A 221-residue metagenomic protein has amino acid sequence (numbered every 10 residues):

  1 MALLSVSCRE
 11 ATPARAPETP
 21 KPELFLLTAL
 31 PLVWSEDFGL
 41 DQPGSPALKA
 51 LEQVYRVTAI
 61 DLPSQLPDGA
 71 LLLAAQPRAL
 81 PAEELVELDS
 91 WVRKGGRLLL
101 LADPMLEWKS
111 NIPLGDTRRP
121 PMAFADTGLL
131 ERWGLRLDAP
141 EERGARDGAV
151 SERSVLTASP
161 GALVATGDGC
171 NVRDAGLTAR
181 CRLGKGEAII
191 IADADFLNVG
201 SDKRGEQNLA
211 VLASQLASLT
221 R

Functional and structural regions predicted by a protein language model:
A2-R221: Short, surface-exposed patches at the edges or C-terminal ends of soluble domains, predominantly
